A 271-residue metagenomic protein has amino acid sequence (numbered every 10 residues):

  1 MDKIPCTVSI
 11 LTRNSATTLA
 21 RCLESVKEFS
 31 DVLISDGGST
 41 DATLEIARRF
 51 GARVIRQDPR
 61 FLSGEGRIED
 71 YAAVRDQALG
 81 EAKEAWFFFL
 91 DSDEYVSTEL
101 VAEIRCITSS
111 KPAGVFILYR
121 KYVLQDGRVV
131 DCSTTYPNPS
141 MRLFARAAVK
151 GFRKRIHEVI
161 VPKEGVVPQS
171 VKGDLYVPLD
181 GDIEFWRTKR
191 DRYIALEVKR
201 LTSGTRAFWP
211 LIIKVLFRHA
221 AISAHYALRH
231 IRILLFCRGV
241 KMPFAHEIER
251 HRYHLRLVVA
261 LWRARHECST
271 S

Functional and structural regions predicted by a protein language model:
D2-T7: Extreme N-terminal starter segment of soluble prokaryotic enzymes
I10-E28, L33: Short, well-formed alpha-helical segments that are part of the catalytic scaffolds of diverse glycosyltransferases
S25, D36-I46, F50, P59-R60 (+1 more regions): A conserved acidic beta->alpha catalytic loop
D31, R53, G165-V167: Conserved beta-strand segments of alpha/beta enzyme cores
R49-K83: Active-site-proximal specificity loops/subdomain of glycosyltransferases
A72-L79, T98-E267: Catalytic-site signature of metal-activated, phosphate-bearing donor transferases, centered on the GT-A/GT-A-like
F87: Short aromatic/hydrophobic "clamp" motif used to bind/position activated sugar donors
E94: Aromatic, loop-rich ligand-recognition surfaces of beta-strand-rich domains
